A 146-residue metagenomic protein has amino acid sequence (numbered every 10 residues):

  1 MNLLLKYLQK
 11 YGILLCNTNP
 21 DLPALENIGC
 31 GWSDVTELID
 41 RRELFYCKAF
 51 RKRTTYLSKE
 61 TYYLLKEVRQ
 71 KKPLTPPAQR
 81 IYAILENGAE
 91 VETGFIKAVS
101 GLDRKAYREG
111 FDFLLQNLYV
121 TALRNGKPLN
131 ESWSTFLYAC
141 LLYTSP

Functional and structural regions predicted by a protein language model:
M1-W133: Eukaryotic partner-binding/assembly regions in large regulatory complexes
F136-L137: An intrinsically disordered region feature
Y143-P146: Conserved small/polar residues in nucleotide/adenosyl-binding loops
